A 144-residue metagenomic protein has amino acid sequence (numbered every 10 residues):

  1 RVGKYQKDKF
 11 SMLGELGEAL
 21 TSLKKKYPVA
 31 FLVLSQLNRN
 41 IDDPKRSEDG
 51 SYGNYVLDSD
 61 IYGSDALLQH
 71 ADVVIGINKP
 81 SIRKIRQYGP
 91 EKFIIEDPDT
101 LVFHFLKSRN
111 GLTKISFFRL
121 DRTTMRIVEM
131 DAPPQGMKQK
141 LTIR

Functional and structural regions predicted by a protein language model:
R1: Short acidic, glycine-rich surface-loop motifs adjacent to enzyme active sites
K4-F10, E15-P28, N40-R144: C-terminal regions of RecA-like/P-loop NTPase motor modules
P28-Q36: Structural recognition of the conserved hydrophobic beta-strand(s) that form the central parallel beta-sheet of P-loop
